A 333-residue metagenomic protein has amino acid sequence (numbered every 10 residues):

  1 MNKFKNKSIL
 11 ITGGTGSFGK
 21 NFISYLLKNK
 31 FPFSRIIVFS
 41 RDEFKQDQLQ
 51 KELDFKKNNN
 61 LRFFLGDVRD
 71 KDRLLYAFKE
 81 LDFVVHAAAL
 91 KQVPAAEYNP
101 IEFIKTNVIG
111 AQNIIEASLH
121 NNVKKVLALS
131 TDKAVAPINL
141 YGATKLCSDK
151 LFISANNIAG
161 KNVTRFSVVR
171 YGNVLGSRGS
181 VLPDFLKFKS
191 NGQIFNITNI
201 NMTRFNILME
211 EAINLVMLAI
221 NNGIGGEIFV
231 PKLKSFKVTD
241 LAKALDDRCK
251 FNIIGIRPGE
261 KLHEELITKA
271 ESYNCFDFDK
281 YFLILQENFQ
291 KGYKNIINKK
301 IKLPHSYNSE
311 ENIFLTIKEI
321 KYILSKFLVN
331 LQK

Functional and structural regions predicted by a protein language model:
M1-K3, K7, K150, S154-K333: Strand-loop microenvironment adjacent to phosphate/nucleotide-handling motifs in alpha/beta enzyme folds
K7-K28: N-terminal Rossmann NAD(P)H-binding glycine-rich loop of SDR-like oxidoreductase domains
F31-K45: Conserved glycine-rich Rossmann-like NAD(P)H-binding loop of the short-chain dehydrogenase/reductase
S40, F64-L65, K105, N199 (+1 more regions): Conserved residues in the N-terminal Rossmann fold of short-chain dehydrogenase/reductase
D42, D132, K234: Residues in the short beta-alpha loop(s) of Rossmann-like NAD(P)-binding domains
R62-F83: Conserved Rossmann-fold cofactor-binding substructure of NAD(P)-dependent oxidoreductases
F63, F103, V126, F166-V169: Hydrophobic/aromatic anchor residues within beta-strands of the central parallel beta-sheet of Rossmann-like
F83-H86, L90-L146, K150, S154: Conserved Rossmann-fold NAD(P)-dependent oxidoreductase catalytic core, especially the SDR/UDP-sugar
